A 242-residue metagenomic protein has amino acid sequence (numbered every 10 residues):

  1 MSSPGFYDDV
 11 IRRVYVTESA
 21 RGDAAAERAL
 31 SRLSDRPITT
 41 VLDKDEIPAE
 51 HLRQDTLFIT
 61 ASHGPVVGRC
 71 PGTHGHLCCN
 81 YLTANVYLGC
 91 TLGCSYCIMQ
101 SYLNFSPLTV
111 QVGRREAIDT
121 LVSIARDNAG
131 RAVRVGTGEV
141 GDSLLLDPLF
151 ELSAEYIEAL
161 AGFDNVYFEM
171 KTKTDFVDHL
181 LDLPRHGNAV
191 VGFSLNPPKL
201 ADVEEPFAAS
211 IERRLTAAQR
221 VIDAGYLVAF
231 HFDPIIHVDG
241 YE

Functional and structural regions predicted by a protein language model:
M1-N80: Flexible, acidic/Gly-rich N-terminal and inter-domain linker regions that tether and position cofactor-handling modules
R12, F168, V228: Hydrophobic anchor at the start of a short beta-strand that flanks the dinucleotide cofactor-binding loop
T60-N80, I98-G192: Conserved Radical SAM active-site core
N85-Y102: Local cysteine-cluster metal-coordination motifs and their immediate loop/turn environment, predominantly Fe-S cluster
C94-C97, M170, F230-D233: Conserved, mostly hydrophobic/aromatic
V112-E116, P148-E151, P206-R213, D239-G240: Alpha-helix N-cap and loop-to-helix initiation/capping positions
G141-L144, D175-D178, A189-A209, P234-D239: Conserved radical SAM core fold
R213-E242: Conserved C-terminal portion of the radical SAM core fold that forms the substrate/S-adenosylmethionine-binding
